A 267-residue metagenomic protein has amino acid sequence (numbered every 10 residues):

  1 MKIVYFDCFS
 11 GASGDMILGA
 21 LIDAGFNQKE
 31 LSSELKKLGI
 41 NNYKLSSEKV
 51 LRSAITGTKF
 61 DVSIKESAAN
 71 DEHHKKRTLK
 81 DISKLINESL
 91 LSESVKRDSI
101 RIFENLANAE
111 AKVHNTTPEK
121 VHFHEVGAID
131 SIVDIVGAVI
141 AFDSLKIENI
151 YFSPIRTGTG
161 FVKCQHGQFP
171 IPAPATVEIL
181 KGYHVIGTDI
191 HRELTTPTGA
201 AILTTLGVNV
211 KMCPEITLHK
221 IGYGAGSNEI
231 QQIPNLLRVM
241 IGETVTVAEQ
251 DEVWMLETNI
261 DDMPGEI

Functional and structural regions predicted by a protein language model:
M1-V4: Extreme N-terminal starter segment of soluble prokaryotic enzymes
F6-I17, F123-K146: Conserved phosphate/anionic-ligand binding catalytic regions in large, soluble enzymes, centered on
F9-S10, L38-G39, G127-I129, P154-V162 (+1 more regions): Acidic, glycine-rich active-site loops and adjacent beta-strand->loop/helix elements that engage anionic groups
A20-G25, V136-E148, T204-G207: Alpha-helix C-terminal capping segments
I22, N259-I267: Short, surface-exposed ligand-recognition loops at beta-strand->loop->(often short) alpha-helix junctions that present
D23-H114, A173, G182-I186, I190-A200 (+1 more regions): Glycine-rich nucleotide/cofactor/substrate-binding loop typically near the N-terminus or early in the first domain
N105-H124, I129: Alpha-helical transmembrane cores and adjacent cytosolic helix/loop segments of polytopic membrane transporters
E148-D262: Mobile "lid/hinge" segments at catalytic clefts and subdomain interfaces of large enzymes
